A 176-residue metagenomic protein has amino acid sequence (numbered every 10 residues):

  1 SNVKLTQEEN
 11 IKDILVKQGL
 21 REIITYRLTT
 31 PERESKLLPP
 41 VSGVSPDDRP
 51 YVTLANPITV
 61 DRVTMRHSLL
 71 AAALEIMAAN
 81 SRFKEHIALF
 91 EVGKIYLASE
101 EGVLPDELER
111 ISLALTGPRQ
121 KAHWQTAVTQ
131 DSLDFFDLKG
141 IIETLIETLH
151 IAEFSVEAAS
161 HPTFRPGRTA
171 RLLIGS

Functional and structural regions predicted by a protein language model:
S1-S176: Extended beta-strand-rich architecture
